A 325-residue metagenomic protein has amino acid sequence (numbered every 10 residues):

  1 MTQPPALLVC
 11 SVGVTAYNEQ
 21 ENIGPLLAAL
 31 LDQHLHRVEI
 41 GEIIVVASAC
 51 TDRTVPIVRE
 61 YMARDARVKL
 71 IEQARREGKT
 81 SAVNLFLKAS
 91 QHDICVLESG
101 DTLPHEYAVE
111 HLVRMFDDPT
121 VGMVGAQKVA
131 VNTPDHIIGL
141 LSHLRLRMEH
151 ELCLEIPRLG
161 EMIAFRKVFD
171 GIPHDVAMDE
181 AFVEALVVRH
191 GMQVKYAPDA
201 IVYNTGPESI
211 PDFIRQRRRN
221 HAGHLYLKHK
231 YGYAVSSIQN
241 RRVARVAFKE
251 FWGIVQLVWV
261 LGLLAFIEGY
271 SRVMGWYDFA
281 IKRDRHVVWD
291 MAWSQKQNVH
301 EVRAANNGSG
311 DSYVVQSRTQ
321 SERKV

Functional and structural regions predicted by a protein language model:
A28-I40: Short, acidic, metal-binding catalytic loop of nucleotide-sugar glycosyltransferases
A29, A47-V55, R75: A conserved acidic beta->alpha catalytic loop
E39-A49, I71-Q73: Short beta-strand/loop segment that forms part of the nucleotide-sugar
I71, S81-A82, H92, Y107-D170 (+2 more regions): Long helical/loop segments within the catalytic core of UDP-sugar-dependent glycosyltransferases, especially the large
Q73-S90, F182: Glycine-rich, basic loop-to-helix element that forms the pyrophosphate-binding segment of sugar-nucleotide handling
C95: Short aromatic/hydrophobic "clamp" motif used to bind/position activated sugar donors
F116-P119, M123-H143, P173-R242: Catalytic donor/gating beta->alpha subdomain of glycosyltransferases that bind UDP-sugars
A222-V325: Terminal low-complexity segments of carbohydrate-biosynthetic enzymes
